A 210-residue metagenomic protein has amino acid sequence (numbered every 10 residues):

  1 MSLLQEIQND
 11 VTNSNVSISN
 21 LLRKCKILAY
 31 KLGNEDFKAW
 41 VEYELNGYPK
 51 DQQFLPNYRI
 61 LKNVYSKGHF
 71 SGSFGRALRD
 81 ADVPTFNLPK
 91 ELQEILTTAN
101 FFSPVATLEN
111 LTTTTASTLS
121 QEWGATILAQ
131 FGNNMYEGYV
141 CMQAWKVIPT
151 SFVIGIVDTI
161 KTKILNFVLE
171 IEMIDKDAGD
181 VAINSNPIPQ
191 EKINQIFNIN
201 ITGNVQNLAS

Functional and structural regions predicted by a protein language model:
E6, D10-N13, S17-N20, K24-I27 (+4 more regions): Charged, amphipathic alpha-helical oligomerization/scaffolding segments
D10-S14, L28, G47, K67 (+2 more regions): Surface-exposed polar/charged interaction patches
V16-S73: N-terminal interaction modules that seed assembly of large macromolecular complexes
D51-F102: Heme-based O2/NO sensor domains and their adjacent alpha-helical segments, primarily globin folds but also including
Q93-S151: Short acidic, glycine/tyrosine-flanked loop/strand segments centered on an H-E-D-like triad
Y139-P189: Extended, non-transmembrane interaction/recognition domains
D177, V181-S210: Long, low-complexity intrinsically disordered regions enriched in small/polar and proline/glycine residues
